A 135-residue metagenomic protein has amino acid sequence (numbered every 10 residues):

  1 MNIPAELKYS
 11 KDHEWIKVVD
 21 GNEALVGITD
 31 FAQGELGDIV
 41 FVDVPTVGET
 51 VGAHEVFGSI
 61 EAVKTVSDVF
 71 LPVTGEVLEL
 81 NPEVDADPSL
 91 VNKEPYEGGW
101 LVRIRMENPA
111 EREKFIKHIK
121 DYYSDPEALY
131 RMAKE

Functional and structural regions predicted by a protein language model:
M1-A53, E97-P109, H118-K120, E127-E135: Acidic, low-complexity mobile loops and tails
L7-S10, D68-E76: Short coil-to-beta-strand transition motifs
D20-G21, L80-A86, E111: Short, conserved beta-turn/loop elements at beta-strand boundaries and strand-helix junctions
D30-A32, K64, V73: Short glycine-rich, polar/acidic loop-and-turn segments at beta strand-coil junctions
T46-I60, L71, E76-E79: Short, well-structured beta-strand-loop connectors
V51-S67, S89-N92, G99-R105: Short hydrophobic beta/alpha edge segments that flank linear recognition/processing sites
V66, A110-E113: Short beta-strands and strand-coil junctions in structured, solvent-facing domains, enriched
T74, L78, A86-N92: Charged, amphipathic alpha-helical coiled-coil/dimerization segments
